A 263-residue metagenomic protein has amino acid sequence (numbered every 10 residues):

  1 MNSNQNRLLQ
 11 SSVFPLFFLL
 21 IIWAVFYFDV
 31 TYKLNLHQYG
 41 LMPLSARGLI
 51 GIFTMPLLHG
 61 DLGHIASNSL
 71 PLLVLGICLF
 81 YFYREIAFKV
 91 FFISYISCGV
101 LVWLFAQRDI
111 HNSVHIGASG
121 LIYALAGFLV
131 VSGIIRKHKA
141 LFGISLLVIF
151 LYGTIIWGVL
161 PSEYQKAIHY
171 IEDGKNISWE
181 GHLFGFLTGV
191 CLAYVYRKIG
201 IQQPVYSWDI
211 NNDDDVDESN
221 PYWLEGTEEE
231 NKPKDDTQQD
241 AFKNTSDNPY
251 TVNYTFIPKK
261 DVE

Functional and structural regions predicted by a protein language model:
M1-R7, V159-E263: C-terminal transmembrane module of polytopic alpha-helical membrane proteins
L8-V90, W103-H115, I168-D173, I177: N-terminal TM1-TM2 helical hairpin plus the immediately adjacent luminal interfacial "cap"
F18-I22, I93-S94, C98, V102 (+4 more regions): Alpha-helical transmembrane segments in multi-pass membrane proteins
I22-Y27, I96-L104, L147-G158: Aromatic-anchored segments of alpha-helical transmembrane domains
L62-S67, N112-V131, I135-L141, W179-L187: Membrane-interface loop-to-helix entry segments
N68-Y83, A124-I134, L187-I199: Membrane-interfacial alpha-helical segments at the cytosolic side of multi-pass membrane proteins
Y81-V90, V131-I144, I199-Q203: Alpha-helical transmembrane bundle and helix-membrane interface signal in multi-pass integral membrane proteins
G117, Y123-I171: Multi-pass alpha-helical transmembrane bundles in non-GPCR membrane proteins that perform intramembrane catalysis
